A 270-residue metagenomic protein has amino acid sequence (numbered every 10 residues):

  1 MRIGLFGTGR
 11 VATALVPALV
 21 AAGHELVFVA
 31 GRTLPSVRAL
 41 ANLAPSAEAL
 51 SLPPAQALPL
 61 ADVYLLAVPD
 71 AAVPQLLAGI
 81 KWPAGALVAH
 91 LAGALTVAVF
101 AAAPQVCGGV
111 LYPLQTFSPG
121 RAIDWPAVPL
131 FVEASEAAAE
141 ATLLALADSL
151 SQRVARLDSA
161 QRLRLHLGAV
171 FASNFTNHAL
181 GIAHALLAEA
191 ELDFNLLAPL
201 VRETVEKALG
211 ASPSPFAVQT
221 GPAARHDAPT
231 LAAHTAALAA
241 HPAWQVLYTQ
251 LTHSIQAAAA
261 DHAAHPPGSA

Functional and structural regions predicted by a protein language model:
M1-A55: NAD(P)+-binding Rossmann beta1-loop-alpha1 motif at the extreme N-terminus of oxidoreductases
I3-L5, L66, V132: Hydrophobic Val/Ile/Leu positions in short beta-strands of Rossmann-like dinucleotide-binding domains
L15, A22, S36-L43, A102-Q105 (+2 more regions): Internal alpha-helical scaffold of NAD(P)-dependent oxidoreductase catalytic cores
A30, L65, A169-A172, T176 (+2 more regions): Amphipathic, non-transmembrane alpha-helical scaffold segments
L34-R38, L43-A122: Rossmann-like NAD(P)(H) cofactor-binding subdomain of soluble oxidoreductases
R202-G268: Interdomain hinge/lid region at the active-site interface of Rossmann-like NAD(P)-dependent oxidoreductases
